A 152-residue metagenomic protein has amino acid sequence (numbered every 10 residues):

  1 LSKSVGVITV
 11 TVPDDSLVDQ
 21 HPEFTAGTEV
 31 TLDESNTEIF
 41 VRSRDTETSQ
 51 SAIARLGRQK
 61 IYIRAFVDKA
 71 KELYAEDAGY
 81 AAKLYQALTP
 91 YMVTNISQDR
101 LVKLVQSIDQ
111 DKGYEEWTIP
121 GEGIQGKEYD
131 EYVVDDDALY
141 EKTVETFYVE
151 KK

Functional and structural regions predicted by a protein language model:
L1, H21-E23, G126-Y132: Short, solvent-exposed polar/charged micro-motifs at secondary-structure junctions
L1, T37, R58-Y62, F66 (+4 more regions): Stable alpha-helical elements in mature extracytoplasmic
K3-G79: Flexible, polar/acidic helix-loop-strand segments at domain edges
K3-V10, T46, R64-A75, T89-V93 (+3 more regions): Sec-exported extracytoplasmic/periplasmic mature domains
L32-D33, Y91-K152: C-terminal solvent-exposed extensions
D45-A54, A70-A75, A87-T94, G126-D137: Second-shell loop/turn segments in exported
